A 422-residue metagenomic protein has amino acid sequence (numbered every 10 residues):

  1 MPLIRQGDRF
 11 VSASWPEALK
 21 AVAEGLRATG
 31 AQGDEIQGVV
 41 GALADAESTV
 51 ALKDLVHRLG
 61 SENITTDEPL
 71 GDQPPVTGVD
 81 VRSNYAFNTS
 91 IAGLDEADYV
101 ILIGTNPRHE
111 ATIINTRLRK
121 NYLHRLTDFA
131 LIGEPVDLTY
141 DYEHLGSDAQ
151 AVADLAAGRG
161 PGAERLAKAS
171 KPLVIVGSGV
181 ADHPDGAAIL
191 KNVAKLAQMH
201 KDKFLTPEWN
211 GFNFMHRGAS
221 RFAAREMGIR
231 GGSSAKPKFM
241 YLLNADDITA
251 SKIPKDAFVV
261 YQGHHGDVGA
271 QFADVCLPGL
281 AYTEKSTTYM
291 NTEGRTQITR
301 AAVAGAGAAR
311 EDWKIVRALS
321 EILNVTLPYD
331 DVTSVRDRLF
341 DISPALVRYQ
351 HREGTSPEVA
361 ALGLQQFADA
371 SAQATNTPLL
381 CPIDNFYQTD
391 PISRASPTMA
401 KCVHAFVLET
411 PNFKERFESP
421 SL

Functional and structural regions predicted by a protein language model:
M1-K285, L319-Y329, A345-V347, E353-L422: Catalytic alpha/large subunits of respiratory electron-transfer oxidoreductases, centered on bis-MGD molybdoenzymes
K191, R310-K314: Generic recognition of short, well-ordered alpha-helical interface segments
M240, A273-V275, S286-T296, W313 (+1 more regions): Bulky hydrophobic/aromatic packing residues
E284-G305, I315-S320, N324: Glycine/threonine-rich phosphate-binding loop and adjacent beta-strand/alpha-helix elements that clamp
W313, T326-A345: Internal, active-site/partner-interface "lid" segment
